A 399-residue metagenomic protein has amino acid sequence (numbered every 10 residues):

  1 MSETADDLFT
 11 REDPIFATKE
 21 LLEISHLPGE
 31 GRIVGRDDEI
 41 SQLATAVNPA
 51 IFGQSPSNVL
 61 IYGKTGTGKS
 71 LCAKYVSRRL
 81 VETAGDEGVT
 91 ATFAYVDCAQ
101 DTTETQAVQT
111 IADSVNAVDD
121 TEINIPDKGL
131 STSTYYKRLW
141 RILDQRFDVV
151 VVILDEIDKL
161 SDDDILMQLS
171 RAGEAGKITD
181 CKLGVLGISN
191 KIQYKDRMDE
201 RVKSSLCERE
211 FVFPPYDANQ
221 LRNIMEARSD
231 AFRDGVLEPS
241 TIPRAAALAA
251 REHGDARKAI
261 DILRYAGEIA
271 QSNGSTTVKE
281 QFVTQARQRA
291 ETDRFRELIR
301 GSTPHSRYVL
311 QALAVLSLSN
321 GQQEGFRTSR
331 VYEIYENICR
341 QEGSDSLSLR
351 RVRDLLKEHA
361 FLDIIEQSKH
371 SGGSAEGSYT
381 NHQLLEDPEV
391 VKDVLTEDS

Functional and structural regions predicted by a protein language model:
M1-S57: A short, basic N-terminal segment
E3-A5, P14, T102-A112, A117-Q168 (+6 more regions): Mid-core helix/loop region of P-loop NTP-binding domains shared across ATPases and GTPases
A44, S306-A314, Y332: Hydrophobic residues on short alpha-helical segments
S55-Y75: Walker A/P-loop nucleotide-binding motif
L60, G235, R244-H305, N320-E324 (+3 more regions): C-terminal helical "lid" subdomain and adjoining coupling/linker elements of P-loop NTPases
S77, L166, R353-K357: Short, hydrophobic-biased segments on the C-terminal half of alpha helices that form "recognition helices"
E82-D113: AAA+/P-loop NTPase substrate/partner-engagement loops
Q323-S399: Terminal-proximal interaction/regulatory segments of ATP-powered molecular machines
